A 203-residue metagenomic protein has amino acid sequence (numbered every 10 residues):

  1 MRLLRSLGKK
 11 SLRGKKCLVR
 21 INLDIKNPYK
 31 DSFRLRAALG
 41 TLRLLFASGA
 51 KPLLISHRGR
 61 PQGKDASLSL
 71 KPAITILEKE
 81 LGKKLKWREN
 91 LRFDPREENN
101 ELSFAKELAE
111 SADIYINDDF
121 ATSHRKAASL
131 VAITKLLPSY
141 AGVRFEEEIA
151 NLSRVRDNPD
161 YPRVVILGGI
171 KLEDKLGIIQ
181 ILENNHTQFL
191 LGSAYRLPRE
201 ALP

Functional and structural regions predicted by a protein language model:
M1-P203: Active-site loop-to-helix "anion-binding N-cap" substructures in soluble metabolic enzymes
